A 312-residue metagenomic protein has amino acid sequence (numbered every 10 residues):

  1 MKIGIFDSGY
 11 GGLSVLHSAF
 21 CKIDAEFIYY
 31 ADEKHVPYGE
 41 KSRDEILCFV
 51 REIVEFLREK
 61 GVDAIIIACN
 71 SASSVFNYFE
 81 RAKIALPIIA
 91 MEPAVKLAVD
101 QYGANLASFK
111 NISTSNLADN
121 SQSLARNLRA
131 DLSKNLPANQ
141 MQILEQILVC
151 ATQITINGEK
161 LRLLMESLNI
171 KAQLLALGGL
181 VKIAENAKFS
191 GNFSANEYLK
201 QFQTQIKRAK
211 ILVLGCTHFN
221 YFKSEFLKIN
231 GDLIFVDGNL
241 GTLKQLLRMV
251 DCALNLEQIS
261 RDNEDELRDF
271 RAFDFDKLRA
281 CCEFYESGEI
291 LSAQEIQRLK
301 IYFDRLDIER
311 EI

Functional and structural regions predicted by a protein language model:
M1-I312: Non-catalytic structural scaffold of enzyme domains
